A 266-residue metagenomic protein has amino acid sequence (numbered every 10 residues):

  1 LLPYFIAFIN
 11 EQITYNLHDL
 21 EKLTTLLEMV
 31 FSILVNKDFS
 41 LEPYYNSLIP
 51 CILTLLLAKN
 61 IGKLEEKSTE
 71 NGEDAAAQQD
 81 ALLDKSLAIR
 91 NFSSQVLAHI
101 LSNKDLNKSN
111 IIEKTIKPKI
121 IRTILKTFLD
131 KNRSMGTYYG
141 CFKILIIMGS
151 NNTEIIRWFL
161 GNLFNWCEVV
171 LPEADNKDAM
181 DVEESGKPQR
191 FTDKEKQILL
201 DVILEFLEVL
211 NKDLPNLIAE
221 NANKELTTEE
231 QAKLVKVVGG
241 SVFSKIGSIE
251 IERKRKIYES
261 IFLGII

Functional and structural regions predicted by a protein language model:
L2-I9, L23, L41-L53, I112-R122 (+1 more regions): Core helices of alpha-solenoid repeat scaffolds
F5, L20-L34, R90-L97, Y138-C141: HEAT-repeat alpha-solenoid elements in large eukaryotic scaffold proteins
I6-E21, L56-A88, N132, V170-V202 (+1 more regions): Acidic, Ser/Thr- and Gly/Pro-rich intrinsically disordered linkers and low-complexity segments that flank or connect
F8, Q12, M29-S40, L55-K59 (+7 more regions): Residue-level signature of the C-terminal ends
H18, S40-Y44, K85, I112 (+1 more regions): Short, surface-exposed helix-loop/turn micro-motifs enriched in polar/charged residues
L48-G149, N162: Eukaryote-skewed repeat-based solenoidal scaffolds used as protein-protein interaction platforms, primarily
E113, K117-I266: Alpha-solenoid helical-repeat scaffold
